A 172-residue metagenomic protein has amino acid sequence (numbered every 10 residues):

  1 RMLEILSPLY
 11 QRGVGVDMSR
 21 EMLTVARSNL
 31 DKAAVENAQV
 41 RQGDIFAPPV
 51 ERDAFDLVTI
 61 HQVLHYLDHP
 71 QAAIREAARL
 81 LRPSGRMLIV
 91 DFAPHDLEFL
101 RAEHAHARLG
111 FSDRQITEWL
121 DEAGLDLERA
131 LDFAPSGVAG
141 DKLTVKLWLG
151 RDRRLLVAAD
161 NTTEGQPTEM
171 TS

Functional and structural regions predicted by a protein language model:
R1-A47: Class I SAM-dependent methyltransferase SAM/SAH-binding core
E21, D68-A72, L97: Short N-terminal helix/helix-N-cap motif within the alpha/beta-hydrolase-1
F46-V58: A short acidic, Gly/Pro-enriched loop at the edge of an enzyme's catalytic core that lines a small-molecule cofactor
D56-H69: A short SAM/SAH-binding and catalytic strip from SAM-dependent methyltransferases
Q71-R86: A short glycine-rich, Lys/Arg-flanked "PGG" loop and its adjoining helix->strand segment in the class I
L88-K142, L147-L149: C-terminal alpha-helical "lid/dimerization" subdomain adjacent to the S-adenosyl-L-methionine
A134-S172: Core SAM-dependent methyltransferase catalytic element
